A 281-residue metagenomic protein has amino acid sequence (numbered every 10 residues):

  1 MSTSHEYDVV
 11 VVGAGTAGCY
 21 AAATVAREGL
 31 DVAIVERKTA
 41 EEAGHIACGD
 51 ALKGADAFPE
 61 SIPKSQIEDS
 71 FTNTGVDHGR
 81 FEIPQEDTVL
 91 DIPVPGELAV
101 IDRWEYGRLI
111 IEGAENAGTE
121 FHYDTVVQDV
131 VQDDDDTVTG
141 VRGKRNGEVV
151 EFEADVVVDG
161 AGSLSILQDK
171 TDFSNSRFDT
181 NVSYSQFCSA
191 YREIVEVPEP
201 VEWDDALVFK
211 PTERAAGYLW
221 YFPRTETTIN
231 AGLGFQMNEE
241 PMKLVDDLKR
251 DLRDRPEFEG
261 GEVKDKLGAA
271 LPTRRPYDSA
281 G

Functional and structural regions predicted by a protein language model:
T3-Y7, N146-V156: Core beta-strand elements of the Rossmann-like FAD/NAD(P) dinucleotide-binding domain in flavoenzyme oxidoreductases
V10-A14, Y20-I46: Glycine-rich FAD pyrophosphate-binding loop
E28-L30, T39-P84: N-terminal FAD cofactor-binding segment of flavoenzymes
A51, A55-P59, L164, D169-D205 (+1 more regions): Central beta-strand plus flanking loop segment that forms part of the substrate or channel wall within the catalytic
P93-E112, Q236-L244: Short beta-strand to alpha-helix junction loop
Y123-T139: A conserved short coil-to-beta-strand element within the FAD-binding core of flavoproteins
L207-E239: Active-site substrate-recognition segment that forms the wall of the catalytic cavity or substrate channel
K243-G281: FAD/FMN-dependent oxidoreductases across multiple families
